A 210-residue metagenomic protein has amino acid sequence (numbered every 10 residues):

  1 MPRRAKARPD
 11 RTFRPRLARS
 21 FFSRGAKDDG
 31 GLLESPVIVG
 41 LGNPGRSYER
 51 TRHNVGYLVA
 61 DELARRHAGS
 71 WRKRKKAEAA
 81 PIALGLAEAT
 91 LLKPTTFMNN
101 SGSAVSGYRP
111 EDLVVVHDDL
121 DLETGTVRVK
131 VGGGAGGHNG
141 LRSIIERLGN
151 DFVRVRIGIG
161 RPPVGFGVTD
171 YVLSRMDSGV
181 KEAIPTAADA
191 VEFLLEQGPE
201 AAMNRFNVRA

Functional and structural regions predicted by a protein language model:
P2-G132, L141-V155, P162-G167, D177-A210: Nucleotide and nucleotide-moiety/phosphate-recognizing core
A135: Conserved mid-domain beta->alpha element of the FAD-binding
V172-R175: Intrinsically disordered, low-complexity regions enriched in acidic/Ser/Thr/Pro/Gln residues
